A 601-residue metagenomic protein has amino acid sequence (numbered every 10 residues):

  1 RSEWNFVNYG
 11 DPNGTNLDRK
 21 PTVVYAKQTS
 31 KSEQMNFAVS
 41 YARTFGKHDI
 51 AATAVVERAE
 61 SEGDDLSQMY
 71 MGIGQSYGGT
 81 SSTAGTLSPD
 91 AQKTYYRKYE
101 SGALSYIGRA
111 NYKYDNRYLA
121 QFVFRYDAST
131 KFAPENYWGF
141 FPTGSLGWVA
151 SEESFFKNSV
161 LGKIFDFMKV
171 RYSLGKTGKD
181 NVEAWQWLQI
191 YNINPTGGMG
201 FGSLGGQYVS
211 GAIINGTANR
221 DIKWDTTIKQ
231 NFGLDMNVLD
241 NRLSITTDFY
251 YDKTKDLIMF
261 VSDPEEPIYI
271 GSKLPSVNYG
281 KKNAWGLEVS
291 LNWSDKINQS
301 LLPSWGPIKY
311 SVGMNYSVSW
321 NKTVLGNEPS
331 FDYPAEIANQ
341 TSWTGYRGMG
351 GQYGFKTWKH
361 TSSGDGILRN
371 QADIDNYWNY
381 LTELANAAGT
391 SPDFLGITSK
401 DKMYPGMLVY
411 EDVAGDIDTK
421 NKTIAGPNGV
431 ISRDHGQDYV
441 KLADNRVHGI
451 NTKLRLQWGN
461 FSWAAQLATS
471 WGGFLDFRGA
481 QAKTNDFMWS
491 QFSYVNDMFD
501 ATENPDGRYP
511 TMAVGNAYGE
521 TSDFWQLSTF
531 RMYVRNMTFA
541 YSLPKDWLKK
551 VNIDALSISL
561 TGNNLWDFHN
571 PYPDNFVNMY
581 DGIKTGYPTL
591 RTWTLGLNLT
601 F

Functional and structural regions predicted by a protein language model:
R1-N5, L17-G350, T521-F601: Extracellular/periplasmic, surface-exposed regions of secreted and cell-surface proteins
S2-T22, F201-I214, D263-P275, A388-V430: Solvent-exposed loop segments that connect transmembrane elements
S67, N298-V440: Conserved small-residue
S129, I417-T419, W471-S557, G562: Extracytoplasmic gating/loop element in the C-terminal half of outer-membrane beta-barrel translocons and assembly
T143-S145, G313, K453-R455, A464-Q466: Predominantly transmembrane beta-strands of Gram-negative outer membrane beta-barrel pores used for transport
N315, V440-D444, T452-R455: Long, compositionally biased low-complexity segments
H448: Basic, polyanion-binding surface patches
W458-R478: Glycine-rich phosphate/pyrophosphate-binding loops and their adjacent beta-strand/loop elements at enzyme active sites
